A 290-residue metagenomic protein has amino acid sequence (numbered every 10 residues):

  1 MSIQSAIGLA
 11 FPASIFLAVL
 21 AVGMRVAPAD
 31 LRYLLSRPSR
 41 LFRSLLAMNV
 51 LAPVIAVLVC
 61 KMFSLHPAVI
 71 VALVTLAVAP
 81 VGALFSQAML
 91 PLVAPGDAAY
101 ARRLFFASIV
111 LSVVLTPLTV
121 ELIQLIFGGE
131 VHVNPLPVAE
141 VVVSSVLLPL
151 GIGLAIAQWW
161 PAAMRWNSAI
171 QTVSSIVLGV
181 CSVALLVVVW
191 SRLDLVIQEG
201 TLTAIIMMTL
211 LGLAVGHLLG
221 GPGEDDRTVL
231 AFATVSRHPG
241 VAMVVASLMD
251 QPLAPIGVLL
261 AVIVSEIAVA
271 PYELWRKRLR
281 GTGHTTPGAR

Functional and structural regions predicted by a protein language model:
M1-R290: Alpha-helical transmembrane segments of multi-pass small-molecule/ion transporters
